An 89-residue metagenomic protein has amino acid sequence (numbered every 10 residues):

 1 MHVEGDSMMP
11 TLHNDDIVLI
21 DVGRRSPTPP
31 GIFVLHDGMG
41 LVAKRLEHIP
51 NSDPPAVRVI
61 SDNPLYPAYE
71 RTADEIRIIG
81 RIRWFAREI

Functional and structural regions predicted by a protein language model:
M1-I89: Acidic/glycine-rich C-terminal interaction modules and beta/coil loop segments that lie outside canonical DNA-binding
